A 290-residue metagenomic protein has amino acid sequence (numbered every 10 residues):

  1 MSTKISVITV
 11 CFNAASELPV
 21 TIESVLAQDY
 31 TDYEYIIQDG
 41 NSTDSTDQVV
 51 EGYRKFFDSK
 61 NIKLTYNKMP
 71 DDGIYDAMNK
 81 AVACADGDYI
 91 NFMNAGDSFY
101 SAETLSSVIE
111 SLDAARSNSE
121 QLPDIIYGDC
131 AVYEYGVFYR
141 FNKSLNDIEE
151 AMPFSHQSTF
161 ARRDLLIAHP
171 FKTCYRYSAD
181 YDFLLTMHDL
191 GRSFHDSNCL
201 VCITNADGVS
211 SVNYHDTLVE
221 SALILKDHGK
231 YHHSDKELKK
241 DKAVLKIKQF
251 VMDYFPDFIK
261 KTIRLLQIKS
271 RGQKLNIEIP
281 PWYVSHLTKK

Functional and structural regions predicted by a protein language model:
M1-A27: N-proximal low-complexity "stem/linker" segments adjacent to membrane-targeting elements
T3-S6, E34, D182: Cell-envelope/extracellular polymer assembly enzymes that use nucleotide-activated donors
S16-P19, D44-Y53: Acidic helix N-cap motif at the loop->helix transition within catalytic regions of sugar-transfer enzymes
T31, D39-Q48, N94: A conserved acidic beta->alpha catalytic loop
N67-A85: Glycine-rich, basic loop-to-helix element that forms the pyrophosphate-binding segment of sugar-nucleotide handling
I90: Short aromatic/hydrophobic "clamp" motif used to bind/position activated sugar donors
S98, A102-Y139: Conserved donor NDP-sugar-binding/catalytic core segment of glycosyltransferases
G128, Y135-I224: Conserved nucleotide-sugar donor-binding catalytic segment
